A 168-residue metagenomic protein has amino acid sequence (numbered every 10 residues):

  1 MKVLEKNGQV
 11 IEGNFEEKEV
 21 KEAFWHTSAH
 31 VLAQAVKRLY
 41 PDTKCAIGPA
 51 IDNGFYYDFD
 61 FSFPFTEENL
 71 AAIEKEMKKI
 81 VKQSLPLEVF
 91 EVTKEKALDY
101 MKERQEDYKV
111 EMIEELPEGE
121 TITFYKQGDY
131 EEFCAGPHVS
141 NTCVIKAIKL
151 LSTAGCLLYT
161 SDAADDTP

Functional and structural regions predicted by a protein language model:
K2-I11, I51, D60-G155: Non-catalytic interaction/regulatory segments
Q9-P49, D60, F133, H138-S140: N-terminal catalytic cores of NTP/NDP-binding nucleotidyl/phosphoryl-transfer enzymes
Y159-P168: Single conserved hydrophobic/aromatic residue that forms the stacking wall/gate of nucleotide- or nucleobase-binding
